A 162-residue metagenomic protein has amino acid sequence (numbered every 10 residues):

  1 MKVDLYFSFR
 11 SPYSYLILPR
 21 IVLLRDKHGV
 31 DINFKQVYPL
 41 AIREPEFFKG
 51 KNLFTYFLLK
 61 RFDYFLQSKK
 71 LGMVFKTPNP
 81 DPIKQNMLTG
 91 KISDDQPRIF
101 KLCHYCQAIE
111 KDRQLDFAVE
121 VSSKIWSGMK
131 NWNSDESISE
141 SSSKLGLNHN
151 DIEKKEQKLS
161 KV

Functional and structural regions predicted by a protein language model:
M1-P12: Short active-site neighborhood of thiol/selenol oxidoreductases, capturing the structured segment around
K2-V3, I17-V30, Q107-V162: C-terminal cap of thioredoxin/glutaredoxin-like
R10, D95-R98, N131: Aromatic-acidic/polar surface patches that form glycan- and anion
P12, F54-T55, M129: Residue-level marker of alpha-helix boundaries and capping positions
I17-K124: Structural alpha/beta surface segment adjacent to cysteine/selenocysteine redox centers across thiol/disulfide enzymes
